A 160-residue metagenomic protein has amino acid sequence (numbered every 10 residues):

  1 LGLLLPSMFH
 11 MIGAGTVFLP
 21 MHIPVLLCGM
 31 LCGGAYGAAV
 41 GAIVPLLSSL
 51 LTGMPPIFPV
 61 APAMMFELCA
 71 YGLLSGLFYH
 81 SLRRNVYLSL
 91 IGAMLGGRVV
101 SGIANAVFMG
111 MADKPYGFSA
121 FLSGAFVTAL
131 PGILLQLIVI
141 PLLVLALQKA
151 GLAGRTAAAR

Functional and structural regions predicted by a protein language model:
L1-L31, A35-Y36, R84: Hydrophobic transmembrane alpha-helices
L1-L4, V40, V44, M54-G110 (+1 more regions): Short helix-perturbing small/polar motifs within transmembrane alpha-helices
F9-G15, G110-S123: Membrane-interface helix termini and inter-helical loops of multi-pass transporters
G13-L19, F58-A63, F126-L130: Interfacial loop-to-helix junctions that mark the boundaries of transmembrane helices in multi-pass membrane
I23, L27, A35-A42, A61-F66 (+4 more regions): Hydrophobic alpha-helical transmembrane segments
I23-L26, P45, S49, L68-G72 (+4 more regions): Hydrophobic transmembrane alpha-helices of multi-pass small-molecule transporters
C32-Y36, L47-T52: Interfacial segments of multi-pass membrane proteins
V86, Y116-R160: Alpha-helical transmembrane segments and their cytosolic interface
